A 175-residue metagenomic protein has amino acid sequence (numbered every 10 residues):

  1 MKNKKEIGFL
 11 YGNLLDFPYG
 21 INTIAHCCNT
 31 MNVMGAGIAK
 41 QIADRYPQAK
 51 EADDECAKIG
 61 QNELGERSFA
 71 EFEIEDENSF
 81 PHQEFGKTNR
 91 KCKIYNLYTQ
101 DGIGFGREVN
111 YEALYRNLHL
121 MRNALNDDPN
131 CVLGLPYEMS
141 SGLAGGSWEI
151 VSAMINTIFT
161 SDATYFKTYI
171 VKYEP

Functional and structural regions predicted by a protein language model:
M1-P175: Macrodomain-like recognition of ADP-ribose-binding/processing modules
